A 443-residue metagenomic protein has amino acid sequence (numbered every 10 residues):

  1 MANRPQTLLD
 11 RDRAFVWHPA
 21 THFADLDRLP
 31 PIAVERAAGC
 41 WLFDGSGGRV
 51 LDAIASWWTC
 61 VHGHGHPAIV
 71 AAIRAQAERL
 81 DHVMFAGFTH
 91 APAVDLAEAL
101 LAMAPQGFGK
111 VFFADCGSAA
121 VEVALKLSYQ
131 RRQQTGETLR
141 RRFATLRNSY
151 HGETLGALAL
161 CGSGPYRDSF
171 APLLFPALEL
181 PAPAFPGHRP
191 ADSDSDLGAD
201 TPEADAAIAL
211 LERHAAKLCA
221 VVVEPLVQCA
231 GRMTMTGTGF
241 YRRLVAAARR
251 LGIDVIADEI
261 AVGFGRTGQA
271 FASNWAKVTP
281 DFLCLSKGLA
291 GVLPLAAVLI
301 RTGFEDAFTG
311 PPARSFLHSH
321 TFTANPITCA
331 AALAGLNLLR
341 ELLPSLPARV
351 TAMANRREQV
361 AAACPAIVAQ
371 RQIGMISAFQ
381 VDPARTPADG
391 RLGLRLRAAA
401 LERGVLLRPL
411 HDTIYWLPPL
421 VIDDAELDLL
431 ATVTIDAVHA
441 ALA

Functional and structural regions predicted by a protein language model:
A2-A443: Conserved N-terminal phosphate-binding loop of PLP-dependent enzymes in the Aspartate aminotransferase
